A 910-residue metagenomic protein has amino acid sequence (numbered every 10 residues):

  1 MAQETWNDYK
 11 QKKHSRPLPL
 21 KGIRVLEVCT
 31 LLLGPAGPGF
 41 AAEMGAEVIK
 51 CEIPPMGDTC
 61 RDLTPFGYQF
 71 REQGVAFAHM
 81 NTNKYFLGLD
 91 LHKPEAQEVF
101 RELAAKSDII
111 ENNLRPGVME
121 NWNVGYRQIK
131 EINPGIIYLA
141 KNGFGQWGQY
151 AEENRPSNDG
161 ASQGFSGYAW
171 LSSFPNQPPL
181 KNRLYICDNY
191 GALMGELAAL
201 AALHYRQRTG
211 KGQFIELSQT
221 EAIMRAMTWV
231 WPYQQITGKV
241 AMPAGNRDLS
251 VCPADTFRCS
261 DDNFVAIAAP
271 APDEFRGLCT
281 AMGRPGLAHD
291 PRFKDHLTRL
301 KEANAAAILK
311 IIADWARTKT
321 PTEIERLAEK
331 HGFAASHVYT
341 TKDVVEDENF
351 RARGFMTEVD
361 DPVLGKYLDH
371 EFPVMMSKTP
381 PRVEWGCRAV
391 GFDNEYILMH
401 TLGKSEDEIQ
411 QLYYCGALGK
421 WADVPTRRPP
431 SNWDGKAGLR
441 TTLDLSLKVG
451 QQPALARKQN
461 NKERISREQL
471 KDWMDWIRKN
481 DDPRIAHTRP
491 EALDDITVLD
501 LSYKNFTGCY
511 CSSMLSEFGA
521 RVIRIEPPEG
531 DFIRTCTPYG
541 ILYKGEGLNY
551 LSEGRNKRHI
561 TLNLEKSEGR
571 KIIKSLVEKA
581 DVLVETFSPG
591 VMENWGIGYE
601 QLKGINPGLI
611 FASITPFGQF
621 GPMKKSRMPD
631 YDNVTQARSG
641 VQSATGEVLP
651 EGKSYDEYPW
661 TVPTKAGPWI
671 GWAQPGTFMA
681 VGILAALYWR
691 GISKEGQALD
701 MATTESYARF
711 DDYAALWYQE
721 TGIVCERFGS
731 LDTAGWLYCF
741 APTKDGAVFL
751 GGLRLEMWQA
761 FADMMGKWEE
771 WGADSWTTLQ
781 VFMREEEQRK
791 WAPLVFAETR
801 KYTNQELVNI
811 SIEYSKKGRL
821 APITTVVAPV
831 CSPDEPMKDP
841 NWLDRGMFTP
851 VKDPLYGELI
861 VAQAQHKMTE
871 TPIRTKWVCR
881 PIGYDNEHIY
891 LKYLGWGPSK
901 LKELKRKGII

Functional and structural regions predicted by a protein language model:
A2-Q11, R16, P179, L364-Q411 (+5 more regions): Flexible, small-/acidic-enriched active-site or ligand-binding loops
K10, H14, L26-C29, E72-E131 (+4 more regions): A structured beta-alpha segment of the ubiquitous adenosine-cofactor-binding alpha/beta core
P17-M56, P490-G530, T537: Conserved small-residue-rich beta-alpha loop and adjacent elements that most often cradle the phosphate/pyrophosphate
C29, L33-M44, G67, V75 (+10 more regions): Active-site-adjacent "lid/gating" segments in soluble enzymes
A46-F86, A520-H559: Glycine-rich phosphate-binding loop and adjoining beta1-alpha1-beta2 segment of Rossmann-like nucleotide-binding folds
A241-L249, D255-T256, N304, L364-Y367 (+5 more regions): Short Gly/Pro-enriched turn/cap motifs at secondary-structure boundaries
P253-H331, A335, E348, C415 (+1 more regions): Aromatic-enriched alpha-helical interface/lid elements that frame and gate functional surfaces
H331-E384, N432-D434, S815-I873: A glycine-rich dinucleotide-binding beta-alpha-beta segment and adjacent secondary-structure elements that constitute
